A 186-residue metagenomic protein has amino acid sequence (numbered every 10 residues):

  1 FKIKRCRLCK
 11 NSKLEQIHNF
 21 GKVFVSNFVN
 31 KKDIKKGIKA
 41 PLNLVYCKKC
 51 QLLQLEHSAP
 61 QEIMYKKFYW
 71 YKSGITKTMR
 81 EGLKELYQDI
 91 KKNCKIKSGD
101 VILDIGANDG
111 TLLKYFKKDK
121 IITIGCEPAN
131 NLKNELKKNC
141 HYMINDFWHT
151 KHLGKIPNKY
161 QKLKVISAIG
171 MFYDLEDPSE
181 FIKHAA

Functional and structural regions predicted by a protein language model:
F1-K77: N-terminal juxtadomain amphipathic helix that follows a signal peptide/anchor or precedes a small N-terminal auxiliary
S98-N108: Conserved class I S-adenosyl-L-methionine
D109-K120: Conserved SAM-binding loop of SAM-dependent methyltransferases across substrates and taxa, primarily the Class I
I122-E127: Conserved SAM-binding motif I beta-strand of class I
A129-N131: Conserved SAM/SAH-binding beta-strand->alpha-helix loop
N139-K155: Conserved SAM-binding strand-loop segment of SAM-dependent methyltransferases
K164-S167: A conserved beta-strand element that flanks and buttresses the S-adenosyl-L-methionine
S179-A186: A short glycine-rich, Lys/Arg-flanked "PGG" loop and its adjoining helix->strand segment in the class I
